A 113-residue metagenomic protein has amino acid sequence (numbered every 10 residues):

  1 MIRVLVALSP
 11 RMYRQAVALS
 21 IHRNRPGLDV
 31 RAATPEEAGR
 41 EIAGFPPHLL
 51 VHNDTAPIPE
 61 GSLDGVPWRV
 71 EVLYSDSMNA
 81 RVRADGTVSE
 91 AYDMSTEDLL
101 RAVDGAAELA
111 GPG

Functional and structural regions predicted by a protein language model:
I2, L28, P67-V70: A structural micro-motif
I2-R11, V17: Conserved acidic segment of CheY-like receiver
A7-L8, A33, L50: Conserved sequence signature across two-component system core domains
P10-R11, E36, L73-M78: Short beta-alpha junction loops
R14, A38-I42, H48-R69: Conserved phosphotransfer microenvironments
H22-F45: A short, well-structured beta->alpha microelement
P67-G113: Ser/Thr/Gly-rich flexible loops in soluble cytosolic domains mediating phosphotransfer, phosphorylation
